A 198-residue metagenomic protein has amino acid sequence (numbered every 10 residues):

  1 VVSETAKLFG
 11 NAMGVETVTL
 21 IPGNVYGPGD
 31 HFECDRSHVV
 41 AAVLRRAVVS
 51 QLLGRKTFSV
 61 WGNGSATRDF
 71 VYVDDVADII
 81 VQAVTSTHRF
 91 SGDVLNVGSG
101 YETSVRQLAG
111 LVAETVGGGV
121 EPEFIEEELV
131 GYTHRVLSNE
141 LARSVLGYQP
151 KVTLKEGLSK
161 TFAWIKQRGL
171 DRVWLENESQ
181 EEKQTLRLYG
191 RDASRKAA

Functional and structural regions predicted by a protein language model:
V1, V39, S104: Conserved alpha-helical elements of sugar-nucleotide-dependent glycosyltransferases
V1-G23, A42-L53: Active-site Tyr-X1-5-Lys
V15-A42, A66-T67: Flexible, glycine-rich beta-alpha linker
V43, V49-A198: C-terminal substrate-binding subdomain of Rossmann-fold SDR/epimerase-dehydratase oxidoreductases
